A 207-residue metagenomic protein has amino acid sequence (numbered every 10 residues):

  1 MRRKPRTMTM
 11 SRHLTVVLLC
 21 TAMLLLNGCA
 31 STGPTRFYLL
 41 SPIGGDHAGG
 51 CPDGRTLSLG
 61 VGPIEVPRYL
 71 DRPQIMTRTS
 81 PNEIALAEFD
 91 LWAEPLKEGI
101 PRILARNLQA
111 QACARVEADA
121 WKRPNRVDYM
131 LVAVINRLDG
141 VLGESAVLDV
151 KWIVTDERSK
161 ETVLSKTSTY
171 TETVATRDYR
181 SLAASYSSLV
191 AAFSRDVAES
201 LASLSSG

Functional and structural regions predicted by a protein language model:
R3-L18: Bacterial N-terminal signal peptides that target proteins for export
L25-G28: C-terminal motif of bacterial Sec signal peptides marking the signal peptidase cleavage site
A30-R55, Q111-E161, A175: Surface-exposed short loop/turn segments
R55-R126: N-terminal segment of the mature soluble domain
N82-L91, R158-R195: Short secondary-structure boundary motifs at beta->alpha junctions and helix caps
K97, P101, A105, S187-V190 (+2 more regions): Extracytoplasmic/secreted envelope proteins and their assembly/folding machinery, especially bacterial periplasmic
A202-G207: Short, highly charged C-terminal tails/helix-capping segments
